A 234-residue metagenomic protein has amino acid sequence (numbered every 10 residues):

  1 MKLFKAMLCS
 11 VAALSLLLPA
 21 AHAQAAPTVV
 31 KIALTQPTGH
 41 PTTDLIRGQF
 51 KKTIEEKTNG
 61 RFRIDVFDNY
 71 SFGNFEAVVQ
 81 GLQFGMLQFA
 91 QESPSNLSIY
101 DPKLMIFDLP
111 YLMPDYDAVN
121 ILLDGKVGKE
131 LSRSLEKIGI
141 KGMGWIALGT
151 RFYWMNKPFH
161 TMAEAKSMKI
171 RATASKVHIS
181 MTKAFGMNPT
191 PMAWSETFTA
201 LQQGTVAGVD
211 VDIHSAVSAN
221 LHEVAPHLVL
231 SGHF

Functional and structural regions predicted by a protein language model:
M1-S10: Bacterial N-terminal signal peptides that target proteins for export
K2, L17-Q24: Intrinsic low-complexity, intrinsically disordered segments enriched in polar/basic residues
C9-P19: Bacterial N-terminal signal peptides
Q24-A118, K126-F234: N-terminal secretory/targeting leader peptides
